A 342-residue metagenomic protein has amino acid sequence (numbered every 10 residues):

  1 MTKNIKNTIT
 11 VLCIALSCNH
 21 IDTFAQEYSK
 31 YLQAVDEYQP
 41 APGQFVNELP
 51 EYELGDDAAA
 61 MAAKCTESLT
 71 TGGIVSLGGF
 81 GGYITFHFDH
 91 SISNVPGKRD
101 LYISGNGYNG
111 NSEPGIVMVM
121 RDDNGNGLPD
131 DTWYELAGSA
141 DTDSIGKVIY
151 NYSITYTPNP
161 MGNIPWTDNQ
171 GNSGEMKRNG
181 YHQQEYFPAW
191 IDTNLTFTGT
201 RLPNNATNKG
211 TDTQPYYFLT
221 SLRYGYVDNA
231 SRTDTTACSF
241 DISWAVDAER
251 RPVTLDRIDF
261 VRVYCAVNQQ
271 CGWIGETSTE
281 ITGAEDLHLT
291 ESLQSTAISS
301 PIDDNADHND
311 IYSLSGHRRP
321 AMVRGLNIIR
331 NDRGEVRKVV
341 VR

Functional and structural regions predicted by a protein language model:
M1-Q26, I298-S299: Bacterial Sec-dependent N-terminal signal peptides
N4, L326-R342: C-terminal tail/sorting-segment detector
F24-E113, G138-Q294: A domain-level signal for the mature, folded cores of soluble proteins
M118-D122: Predominantly extracellular/luminal cell-surface or secreted proteins
D123-T132, V148: Acidic, glycine-anchored loop motifs typical of Ca2+
S292-R318: Residue-level detector of functionally pivotal "anchor" positions at catalytic/ligand-binding pockets or at interdomain
Y312-R333: Short, surface-exposed loop/turn motifs with a glycine/proline- and acidic-biased composition
